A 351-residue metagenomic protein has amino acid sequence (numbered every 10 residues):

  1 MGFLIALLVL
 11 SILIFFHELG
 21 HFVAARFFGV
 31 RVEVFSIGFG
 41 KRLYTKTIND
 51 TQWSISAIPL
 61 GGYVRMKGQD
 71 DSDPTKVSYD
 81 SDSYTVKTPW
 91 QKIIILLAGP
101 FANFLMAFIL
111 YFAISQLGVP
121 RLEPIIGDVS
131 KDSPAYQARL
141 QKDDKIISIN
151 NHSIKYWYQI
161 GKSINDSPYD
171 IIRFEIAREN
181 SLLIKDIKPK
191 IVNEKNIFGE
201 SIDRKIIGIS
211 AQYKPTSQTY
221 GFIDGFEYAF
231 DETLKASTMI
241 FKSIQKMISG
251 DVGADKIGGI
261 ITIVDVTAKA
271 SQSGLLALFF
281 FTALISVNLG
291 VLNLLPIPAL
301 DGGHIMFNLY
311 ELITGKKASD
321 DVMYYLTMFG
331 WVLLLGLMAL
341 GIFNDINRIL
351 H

Functional and structural regions predicted by a protein language model:
H17, I55, G99, N293 (+2 more regions): Divalent metal-coordination and catalytic microenvironments
L19-A24, F101, L105, L295 (+1 more regions): Active-site His/Glu-centered metal-binding helix of metallohydrolases
R26-A107, S210-A211, S217-Y220, G225 (+2 more regions): Membrane-embedded helix-turn/re-entrant segments that form the catalytic/gating core of multi-pass membrane enzymes
F28-E33, G118-Y136, Q141: Alpha-helical transmembrane signal-anchor/signal-peptide segments
Y79-S83, K87-W90, E194-V291, I305-F329 (+1 more regions): Functional transmembrane alpha-helices
T85-D128, D231, G290, A299-L300: Hydrophobic transmembrane alpha-helical segments that form the core helix bundle of multi-pass membrane enzymes
A135-W157, T233, L326: Conserved PDZ fold ligand-binding element
Q141, I147-S148, K162-D203: PDZ-domain C-terminal substructure recognizer with occasional recognition of PDZ-binding tails
